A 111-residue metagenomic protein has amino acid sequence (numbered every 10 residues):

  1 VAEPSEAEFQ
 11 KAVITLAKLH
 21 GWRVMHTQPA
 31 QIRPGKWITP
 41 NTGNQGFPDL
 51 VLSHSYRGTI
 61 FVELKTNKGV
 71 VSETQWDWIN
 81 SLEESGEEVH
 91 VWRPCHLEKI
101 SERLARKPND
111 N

Functional and structural regions predicted by a protein language model:
V1-N111: Catalytic phosphate/metal-binding cores of nucleic-acid and nucleotide-processing enzymes, i.e., regions that mediate
